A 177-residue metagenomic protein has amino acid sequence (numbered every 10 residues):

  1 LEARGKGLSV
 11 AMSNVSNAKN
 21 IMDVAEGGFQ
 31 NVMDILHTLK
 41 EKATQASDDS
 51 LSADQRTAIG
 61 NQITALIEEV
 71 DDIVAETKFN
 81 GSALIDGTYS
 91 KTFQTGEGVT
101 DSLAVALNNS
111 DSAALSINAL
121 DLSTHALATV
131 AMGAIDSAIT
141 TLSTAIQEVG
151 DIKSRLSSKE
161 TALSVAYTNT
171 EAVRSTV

Functional and structural regions predicted by a protein language model:
L1-V177: Primary detection of the long, small/polar-rich alpha-helical "axial" segments characteristic of bacterial flagellar
